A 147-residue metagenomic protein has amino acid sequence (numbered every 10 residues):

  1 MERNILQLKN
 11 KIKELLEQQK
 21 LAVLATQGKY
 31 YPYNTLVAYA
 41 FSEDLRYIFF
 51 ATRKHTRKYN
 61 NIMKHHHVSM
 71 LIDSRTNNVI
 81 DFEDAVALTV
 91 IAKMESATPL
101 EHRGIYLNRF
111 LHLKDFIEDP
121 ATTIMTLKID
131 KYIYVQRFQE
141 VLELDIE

Functional and structural regions predicted by a protein language model:
M1-A22: Extreme N-terminal tail/first-helix region
E2-R3, E83-E147: Charged, gly/pro-rich active-site loop segments
L16-E17, M63, L107: Alpha-helix boundary recognition
Q19-K54, I62, V68-S74, V86-A87: Short beta-strand segments
V23-Q27, N78, L111-E118: Short helix-to-loop capping/linker segments positioned immediately adjacent to catalytic or ligand/cofactor-binding
F50-A51, N60-N61, I80-D81, D115-I117: Short histidine-centered beta-strand/loop micro-motifs that create catalytic or ligand/metal-coordination sites
T52-T56, L71-T76, R103-L113: Short acidic (Asp/Glu) patches
Y59-K64, D145-E147: A short, polar/proline- and glycine-enriched secondary-structure boundary/capping micro-motif
